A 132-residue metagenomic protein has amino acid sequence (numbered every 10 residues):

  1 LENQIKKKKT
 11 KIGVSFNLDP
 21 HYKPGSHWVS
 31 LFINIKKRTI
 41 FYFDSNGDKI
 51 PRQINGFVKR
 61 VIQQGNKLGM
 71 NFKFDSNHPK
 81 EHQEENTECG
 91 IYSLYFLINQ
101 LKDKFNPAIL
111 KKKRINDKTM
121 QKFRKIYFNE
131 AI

Functional and structural regions predicted by a protein language model:
L1-K7: Short amphipathic alpha-helix with an adjacent loop that forms part of the alpha/beta core around
E2, N55-I62, M120-K125: Generic detector of well-ordered alpha-helical segments enriched in charged/polar residues, highlighting helical
K8-A108: Cysteine protease-like catalytic core of ubiquitin/ubiquitin-like
F96-I132: Contiguous terminal or domain-adjacent regions that often encompass a lipid-handling module or interaction segment
